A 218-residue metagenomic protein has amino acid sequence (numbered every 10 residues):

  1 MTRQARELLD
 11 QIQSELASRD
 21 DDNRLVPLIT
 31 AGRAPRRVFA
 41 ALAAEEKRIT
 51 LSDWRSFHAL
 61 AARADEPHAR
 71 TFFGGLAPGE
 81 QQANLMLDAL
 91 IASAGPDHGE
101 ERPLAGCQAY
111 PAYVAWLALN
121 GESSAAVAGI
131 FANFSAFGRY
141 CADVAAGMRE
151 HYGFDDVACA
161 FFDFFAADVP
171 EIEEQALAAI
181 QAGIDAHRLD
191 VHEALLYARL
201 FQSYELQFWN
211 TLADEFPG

Functional and structural regions predicted by a protein language model:
M1-L8, A40, A112, N210 (+1 more regions): Sequence termini and other peripheral, non-core segments
M1-V26, R102-G106, P170-Q175: Acidic, low-complexity proline/glycine-rich segments
E7, H68-A167, S203: Active-site-proximal alpha-helical scaffolds that flank and shape metal-associated catalytic sites
D10-D21, V26-A64, S124-D143, Q202-W209: Alpha-helical bundle segments that constitute or directly flank the non-heme di-iron/ferroxidase center
L60-A64, M148, Y152, G183 (+2 more regions): Secondary-structure edge/capping motif, primarily at the C-terminal ends of alpha-helices and the immediately following
E174-G183: Transmembrane alpha-helical segments of integral membrane proteins
R188-G218: Acidic, carboxylate-rich catalytic segments that either coordinate divalent cations
